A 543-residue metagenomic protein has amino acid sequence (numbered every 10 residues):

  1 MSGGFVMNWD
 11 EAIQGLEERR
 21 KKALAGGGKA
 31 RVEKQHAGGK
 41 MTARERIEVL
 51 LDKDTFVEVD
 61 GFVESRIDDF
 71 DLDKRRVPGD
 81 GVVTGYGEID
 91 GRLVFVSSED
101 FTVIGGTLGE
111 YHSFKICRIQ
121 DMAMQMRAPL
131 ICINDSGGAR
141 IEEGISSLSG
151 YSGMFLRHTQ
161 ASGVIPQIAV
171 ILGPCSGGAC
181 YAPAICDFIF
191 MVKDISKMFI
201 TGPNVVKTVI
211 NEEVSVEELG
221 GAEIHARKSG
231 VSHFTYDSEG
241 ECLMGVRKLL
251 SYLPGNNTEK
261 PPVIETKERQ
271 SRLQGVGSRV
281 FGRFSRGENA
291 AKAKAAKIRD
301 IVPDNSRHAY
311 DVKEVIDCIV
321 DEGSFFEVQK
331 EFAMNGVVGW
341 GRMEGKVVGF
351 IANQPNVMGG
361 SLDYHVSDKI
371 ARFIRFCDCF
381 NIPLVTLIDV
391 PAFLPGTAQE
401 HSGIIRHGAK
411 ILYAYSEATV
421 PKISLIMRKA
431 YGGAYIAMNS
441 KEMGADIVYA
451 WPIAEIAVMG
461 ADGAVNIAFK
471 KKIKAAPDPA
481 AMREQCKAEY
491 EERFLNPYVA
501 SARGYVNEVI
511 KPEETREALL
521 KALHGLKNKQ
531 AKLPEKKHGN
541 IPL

Functional and structural regions predicted by a protein language model:
G3-L543: Ligand-binding clefts of soluble mixed alpha/beta catalytic domains
